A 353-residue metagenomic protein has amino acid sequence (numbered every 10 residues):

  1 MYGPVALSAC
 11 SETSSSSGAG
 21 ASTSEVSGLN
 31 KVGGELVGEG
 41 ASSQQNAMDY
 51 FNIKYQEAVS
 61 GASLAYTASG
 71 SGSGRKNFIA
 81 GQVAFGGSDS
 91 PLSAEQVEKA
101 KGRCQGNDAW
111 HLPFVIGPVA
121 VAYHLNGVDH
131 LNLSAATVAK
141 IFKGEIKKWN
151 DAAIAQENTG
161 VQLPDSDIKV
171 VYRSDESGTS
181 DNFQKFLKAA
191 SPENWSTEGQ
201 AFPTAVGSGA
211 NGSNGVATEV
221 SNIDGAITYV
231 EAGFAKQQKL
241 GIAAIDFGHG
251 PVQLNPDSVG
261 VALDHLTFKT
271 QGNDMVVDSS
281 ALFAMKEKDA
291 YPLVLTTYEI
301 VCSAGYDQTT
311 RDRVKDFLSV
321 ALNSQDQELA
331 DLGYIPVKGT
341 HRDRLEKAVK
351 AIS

Functional and structural regions predicted by a protein language model:
V5-A9: C-terminal motif of bacterial Sec signal peptides marking the signal peptidase cleavage site
S11-S14: Bacterial signal peptide processing site
G18-A155, A217-E219, V230-Q238: N-terminal segment of the mature folded domain
S27-N30, V161-S166, F283-S353: Extracellular/periplasmic juxtamembrane helices and adjacent flexible linkers that interface with membrane partners
G33-A41, S63-L64, D108-A109, Y123-D129 (+4 more regions): Second-shell loop/turn segments in exported
R75, E176-K269: Ligand-binding pocket segment of bilobal, Venus flytrap-like solute-binding proteins
G106-Y123, A244-Y298: Periplasmic-binding protein-like
P118-H124, V128-T218: Extracytoplasmic ligand-binding site segments that recognize negatively charged/polar headgroups
